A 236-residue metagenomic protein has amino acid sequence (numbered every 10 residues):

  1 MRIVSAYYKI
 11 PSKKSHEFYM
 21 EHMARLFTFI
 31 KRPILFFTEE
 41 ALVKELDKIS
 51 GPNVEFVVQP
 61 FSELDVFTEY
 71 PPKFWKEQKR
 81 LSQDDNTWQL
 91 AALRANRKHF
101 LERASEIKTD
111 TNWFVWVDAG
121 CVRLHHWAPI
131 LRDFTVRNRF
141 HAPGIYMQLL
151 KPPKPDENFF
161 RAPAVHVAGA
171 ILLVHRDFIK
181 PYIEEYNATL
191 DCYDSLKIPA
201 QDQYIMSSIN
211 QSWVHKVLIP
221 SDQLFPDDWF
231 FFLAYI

Functional and structural regions predicted by a protein language model:
M1-E21: N-proximal low-complexity "stem/linker" segments adjacent to membrane-targeting elements
S5-Y7, F36-T38, L149: Short beta-strand/turn micro-motifs composed of small residues that flank or help shape donor/cofactor-binding pockets
S15-R25, A128-T135, Y204: Well-ordered, non-membrane alpha-helical segments in soluble/globular domains
M20-P33, K48-I49: Short, acidic, metal-binding catalytic loop of nucleotide-sugar glycosyltransferases
T38-K44, P152: Short, polar loop motifs at secondary-structure junctions
G51-K108: Active-site-proximal specificity loops/subdomain of glycosyltransferases
A95-Y146: GT-A fold catalytic core of metal-dependent nucleotide-sugar glycosyltransferases, centered on the diacidic
R123-H126, A142, M147, F160-I236: Catalytic core and acceptor-binding pocket of nucleotide-sugar-dependent glycosyltransferases
